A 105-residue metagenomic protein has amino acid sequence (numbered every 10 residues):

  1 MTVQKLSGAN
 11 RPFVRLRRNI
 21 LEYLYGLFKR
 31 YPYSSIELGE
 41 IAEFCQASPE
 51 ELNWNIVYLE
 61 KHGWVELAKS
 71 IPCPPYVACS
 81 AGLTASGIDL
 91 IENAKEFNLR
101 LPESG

Functional and structural regions predicted by a protein language model:
M1-L27: Short alpha-helical segments that sit at the start of domains
R30-E43: Short acidic, hydrophobic short linear motifs in intrinsically disordered regions
Y33, P72-V77: Short, solvent-exposed loop/turn segments that connect beta-strands within catalytic domains and beta-strand-rich
Q46-H62, A78: Short amphipathic alpha-helical interaction segments
E60-P72: A short, conserved structural fragment
A78-G105: Short, amphipathic alpha-helical interaction segments positioned at domain boundaries
